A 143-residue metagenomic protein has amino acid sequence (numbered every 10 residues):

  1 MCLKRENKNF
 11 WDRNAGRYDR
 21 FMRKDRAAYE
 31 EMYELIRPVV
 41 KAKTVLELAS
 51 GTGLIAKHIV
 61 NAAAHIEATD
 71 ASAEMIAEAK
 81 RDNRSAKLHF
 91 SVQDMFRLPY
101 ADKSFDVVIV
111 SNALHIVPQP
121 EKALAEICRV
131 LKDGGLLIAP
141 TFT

Functional and structural regions predicted by a protein language model:
M1-V40, L54, H58, E78: Conserved class I S-adenosyl-L-methionine
K43-G51: Conserved class I S-adenosyl-L-methionine
L46, E67, I138: Conserved beta-strand positions in the Rossmann-like core of class I SAM-dependent methyltransferases
S50-R97: Class I SAM-dependent methyltransferase SAM/SAH-binding core
I109: A conserved beta-strand element that flanks and buttresses the S-adenosyl-L-methionine
N112-A113: Short catalytic micro-motifs in class I SAM-dependent methyltransferases
E121-D133: A short glycine-rich, Lys/Arg-flanked "PGG" loop and its adjoining helix->strand segment in the class I
G134-T141: Conserved beta-strand signature within the Rossmann-like core of class I S-adenosyl-L-methionine
